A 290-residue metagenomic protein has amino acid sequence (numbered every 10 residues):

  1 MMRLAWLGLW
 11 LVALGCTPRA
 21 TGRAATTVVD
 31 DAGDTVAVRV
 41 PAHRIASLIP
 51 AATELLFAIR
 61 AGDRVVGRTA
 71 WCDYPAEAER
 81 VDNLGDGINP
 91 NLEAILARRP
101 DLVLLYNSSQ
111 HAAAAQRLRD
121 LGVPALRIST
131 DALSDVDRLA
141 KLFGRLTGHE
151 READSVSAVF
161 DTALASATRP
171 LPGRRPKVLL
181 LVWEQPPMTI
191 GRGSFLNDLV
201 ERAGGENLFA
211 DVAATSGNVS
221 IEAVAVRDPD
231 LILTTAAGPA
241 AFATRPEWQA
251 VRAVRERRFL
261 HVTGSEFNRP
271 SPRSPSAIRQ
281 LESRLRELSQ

Functional and structural regions predicted by a protein language model:
V12-G15: C-terminal motif of bacterial Sec signal peptides marking the signal peptidase cleavage site
T17-V29: Bacterial Sec signal peptide processing site at the extreme N-terminus
A25, D101-L102, Y106, A112-M188 (+2 more regions): Extracytoplasmic substrate-binding proteins
V29-G33, L84-E93, S109, V212-I221: Short helix-initiation/N-cap motifs at beta->coil->alpha
H43-S109, L208: A short, structured surface patch at a secondary-structure boundary
I49, N107-S108, V182, V212 (+3 more regions): Short secondary-structure boundary segments
T69, R192-S216, L260-H261: His/Asp/Glu-enriched short active-site or ligand-binding loop at hydrolase and phosphoryl-transfer sites
L92-R99, L121, N218-D228: Short helices/loops that flank or line small-molecule/ion binding pockets
